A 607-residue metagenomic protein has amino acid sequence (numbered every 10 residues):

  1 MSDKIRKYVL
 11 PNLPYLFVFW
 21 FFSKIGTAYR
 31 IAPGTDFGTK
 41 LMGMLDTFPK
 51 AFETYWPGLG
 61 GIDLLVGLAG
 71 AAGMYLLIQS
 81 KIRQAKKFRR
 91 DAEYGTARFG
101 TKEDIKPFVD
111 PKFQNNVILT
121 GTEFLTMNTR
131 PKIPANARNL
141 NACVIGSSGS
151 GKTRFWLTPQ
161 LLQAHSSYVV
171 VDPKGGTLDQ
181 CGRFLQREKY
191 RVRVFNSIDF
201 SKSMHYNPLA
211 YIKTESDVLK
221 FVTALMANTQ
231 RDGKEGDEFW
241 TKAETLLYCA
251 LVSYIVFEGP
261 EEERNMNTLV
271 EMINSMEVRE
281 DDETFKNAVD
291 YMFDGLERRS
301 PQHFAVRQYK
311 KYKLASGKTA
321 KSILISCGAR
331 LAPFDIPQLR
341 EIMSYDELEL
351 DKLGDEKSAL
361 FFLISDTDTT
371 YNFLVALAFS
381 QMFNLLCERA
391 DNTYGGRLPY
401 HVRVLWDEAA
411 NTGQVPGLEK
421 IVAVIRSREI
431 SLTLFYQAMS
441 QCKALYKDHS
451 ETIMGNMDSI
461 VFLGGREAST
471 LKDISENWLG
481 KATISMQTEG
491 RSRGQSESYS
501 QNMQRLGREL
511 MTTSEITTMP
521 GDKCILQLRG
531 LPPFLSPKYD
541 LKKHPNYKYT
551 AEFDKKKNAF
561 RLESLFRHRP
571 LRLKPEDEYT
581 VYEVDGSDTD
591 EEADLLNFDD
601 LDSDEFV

Functional and structural regions predicted by a protein language model:
M1-S150, R154-L157, R491, L526 (+1 more regions): Basic- and hydrophobic-enriched, low-structure N-terminal and domain-boundary segments that flank ATP-binding catalytic
N12-T39, E93-F108, K112-T120, S167 (+9 more regions): A broadly tuned "polar low-complexity/structure-edge" signature
T27, R138-I430, L445, G455 (+3 more regions): P-loop NTPase motor domains
F48, F52-Y55, I62-N116, E215-L225 (+4 more regions): Short alpha-helical interface patches
T101-F108, T122-P134, R154-F155, T319-I325 (+6 more regions): A broad, low-specificity signal for short, low-complexity segments enriched in glycine/proline and polar/charged
M127, K152-T153, V194, V222 (+5 more regions): Short secondary-structure boundary micro-motifs
V422-I525: Conserved ATP-driven motor cores of ASCE-family P-loop NTPases powering translocation/secretion/packaging/pilus
